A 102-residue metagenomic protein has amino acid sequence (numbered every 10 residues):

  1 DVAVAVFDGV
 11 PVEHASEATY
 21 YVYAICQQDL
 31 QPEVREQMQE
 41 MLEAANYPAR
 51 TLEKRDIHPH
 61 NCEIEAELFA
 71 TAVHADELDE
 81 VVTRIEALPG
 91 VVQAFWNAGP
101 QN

Functional and structural regions predicted by a protein language model:
D1-E53: Canonical alpha-helical transmembrane segment with a positive-inside/aromatic-interface signature
Y20-A24, N61-A70: Short, hydrophobic beta-strand segments
Q31, A70-A75: Helix N-cap motif at beta-to-alpha junctions
E36-E43, E77-P89: Short amphipathic alpha-helices in soluble, non-transmembrane regions that often serve as interface/regulatory elements
P48-E53, V82, E86-Q101: Conserved short beta-strand edge segments in small beta-sheet-based binding/regulatory domains
K54-H58: Short, charged, surface-exposed interaction patches
